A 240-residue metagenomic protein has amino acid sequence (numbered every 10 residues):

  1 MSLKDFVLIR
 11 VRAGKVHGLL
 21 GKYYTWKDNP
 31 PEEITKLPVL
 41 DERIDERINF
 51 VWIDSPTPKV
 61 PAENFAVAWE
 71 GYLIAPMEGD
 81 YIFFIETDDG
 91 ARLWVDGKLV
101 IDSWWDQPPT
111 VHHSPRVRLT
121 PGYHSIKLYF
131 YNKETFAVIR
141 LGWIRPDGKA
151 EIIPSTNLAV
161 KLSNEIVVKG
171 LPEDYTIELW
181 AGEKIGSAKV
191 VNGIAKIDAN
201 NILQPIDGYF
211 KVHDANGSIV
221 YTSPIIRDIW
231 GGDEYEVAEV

Functional and structural regions predicted by a protein language model:
M1, I9, L128, P205-S218: Short, aromatic- and glycine-rich surface loops/edge beta-strands on solvent-exposed regions
F6, R10-N164: Acidic/polar, compositionally biased interaction segments
F84, I194-N200: Short, surface-exposed beta-strand/beta-hairpin micro-motifs centered on an aromatic residue
E86-G90, K169-Y175, P205: Short proline/glycine-enriched turn/loop motifs at strand-loop junctions of beta-rich domains
T120, N200-I206: Surface-exposed, short loops/turns at beta-strand junctions within beta-sandwich domains
I139-R140, A215-Y235: Edge beta-strands of extracellular beta-sandwich domains
Y175-E183: Change to "...patches in solvent-exposed regions of secreted, membrane-anchored, or virion-exposed structural
K184-I194: Short, acidic Ser/Thr/Gly-rich low-complexity loop/linker segments typical of extracellular and cell-surface proteins
